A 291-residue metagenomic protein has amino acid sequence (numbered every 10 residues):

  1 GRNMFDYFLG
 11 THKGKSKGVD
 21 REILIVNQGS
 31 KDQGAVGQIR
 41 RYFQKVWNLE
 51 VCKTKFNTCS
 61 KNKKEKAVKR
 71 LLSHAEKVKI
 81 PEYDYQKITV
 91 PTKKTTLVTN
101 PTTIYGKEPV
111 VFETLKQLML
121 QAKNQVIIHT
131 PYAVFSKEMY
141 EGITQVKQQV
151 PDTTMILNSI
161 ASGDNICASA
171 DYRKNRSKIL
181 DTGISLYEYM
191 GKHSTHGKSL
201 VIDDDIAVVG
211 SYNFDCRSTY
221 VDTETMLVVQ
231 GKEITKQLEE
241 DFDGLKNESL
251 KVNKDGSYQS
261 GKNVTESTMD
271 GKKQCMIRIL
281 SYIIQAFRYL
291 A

Functional and structural regions predicted by a protein language model:
G1-A291: Charged, low-complexity intrinsically disordered terminal segments
